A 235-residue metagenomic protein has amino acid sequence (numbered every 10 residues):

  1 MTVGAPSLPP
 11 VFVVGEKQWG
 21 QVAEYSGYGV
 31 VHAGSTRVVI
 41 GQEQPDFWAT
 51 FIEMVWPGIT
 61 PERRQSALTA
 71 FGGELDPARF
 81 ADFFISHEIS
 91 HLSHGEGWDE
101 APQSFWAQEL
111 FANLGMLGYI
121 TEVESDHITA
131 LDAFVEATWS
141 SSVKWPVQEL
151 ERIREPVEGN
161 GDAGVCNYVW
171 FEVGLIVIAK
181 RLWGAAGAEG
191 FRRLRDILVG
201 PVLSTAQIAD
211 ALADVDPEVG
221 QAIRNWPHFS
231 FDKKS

Functional and structural regions predicted by a protein language model:
M1-F80: Auxiliary, metal-adjacent structural segments of Zn-dependent hydrolase domains
T2-G15, D99-F105, H127-D132, F191-D196: Surface-exposed patches in mature extracellular/periplasmic domains of secreted proteins
E74-F83, S104-E109, Y168-I176: Solvent-exposed, acidic/flexible segments
A81-I89, S140-R152: A structural motif
F83-D99, E109, N113, L117: Active-site recognition of the HExxH zinc-binding catalytic motif
Q103-S142: Post-HExxH zinc-binding segment in Zn-dependent metallohydrolases
P146-S235: Pan-zinc metallopeptidase signature
